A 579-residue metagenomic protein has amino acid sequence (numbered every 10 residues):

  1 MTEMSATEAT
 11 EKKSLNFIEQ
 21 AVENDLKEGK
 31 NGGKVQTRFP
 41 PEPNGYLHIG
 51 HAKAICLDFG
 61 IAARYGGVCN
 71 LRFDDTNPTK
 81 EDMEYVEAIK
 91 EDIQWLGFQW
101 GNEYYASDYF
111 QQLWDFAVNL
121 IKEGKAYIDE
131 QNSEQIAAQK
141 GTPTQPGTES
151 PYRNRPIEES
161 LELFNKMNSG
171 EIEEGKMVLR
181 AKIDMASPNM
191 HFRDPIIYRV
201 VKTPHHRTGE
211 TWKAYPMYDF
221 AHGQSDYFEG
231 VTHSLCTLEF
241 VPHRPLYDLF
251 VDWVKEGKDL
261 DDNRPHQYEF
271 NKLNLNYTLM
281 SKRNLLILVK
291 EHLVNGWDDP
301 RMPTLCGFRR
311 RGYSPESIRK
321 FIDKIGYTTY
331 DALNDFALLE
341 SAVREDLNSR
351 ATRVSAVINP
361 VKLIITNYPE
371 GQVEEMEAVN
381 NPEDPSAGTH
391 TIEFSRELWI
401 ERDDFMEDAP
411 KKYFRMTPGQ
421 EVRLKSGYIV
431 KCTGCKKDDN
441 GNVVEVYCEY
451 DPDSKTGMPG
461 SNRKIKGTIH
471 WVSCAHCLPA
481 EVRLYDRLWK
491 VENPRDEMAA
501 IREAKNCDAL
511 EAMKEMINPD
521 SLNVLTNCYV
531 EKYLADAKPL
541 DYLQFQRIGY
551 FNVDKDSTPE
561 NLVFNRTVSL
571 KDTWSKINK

Functional and structural regions predicted by a protein language model:
M1-K13, K579: Basic/polar N-terminal segments that are highly enriched at the extreme N-terminus, encompassing both cleavable
K13-K90, H206-T237: N-terminal catalytic cores of NTP/NDP-binding nucleotidyl/phosphoryl-transfer enzymes
G29, D58, I89, L120 (+3 more regions): Residue-level signal for inorganic ion chemistry
P40-P43, R72-K80, N102-Q111, E134 (+5 more regions): Conserved short loop/turn motifs at secondary-structure junctions
L71, D75-N77, M83, Y105 (+5 more regions): Active-site cores that bind ATP or allylic diphosphates and position pyrophosphate for catalysis
Y85-Q111, F116-N119, G124-Y127: A glycine-rich helix N-cap at a beta->alpha junction
F240, R244, D248-F250, E316-R319 (+2 more regions): Core subunits and conserved enzymes of cellular information-processing and envelope-translocation systems across
D262-A342: Long, charged, mostly alpha-helical binding arms that flank functional sites
